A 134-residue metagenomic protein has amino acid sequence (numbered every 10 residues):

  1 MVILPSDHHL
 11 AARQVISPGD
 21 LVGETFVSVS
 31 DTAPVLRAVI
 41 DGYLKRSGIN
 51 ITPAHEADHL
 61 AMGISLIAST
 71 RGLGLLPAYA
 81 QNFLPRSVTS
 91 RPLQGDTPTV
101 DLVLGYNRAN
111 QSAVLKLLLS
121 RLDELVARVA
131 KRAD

Functional and structural regions predicted by a protein language model:
M1-G23, Y79-P85: Acidic, Gly/Pro-rich loop/turn segments at junctions of secondary structure
M1-I3, H9, L73, D101-G105: Residues embedded in well-ordered beta-strands
L4, S28-S30, L76, Y106-R108 (+1 more regions): Short beta-strand/turn micro-motifs composed of small residues that flank or help shape donor/cofactor-binding pockets
I16-S17, M62, V100: Conserved sugar-transfer catalytic core signal across GT-A, GT-B, and GT-C glycosyltransferases
P18, E24-S47, S112-L117, V129-A133: Secondary-structure junction motif
V22-E24, S69, V100: Short, proline-enriched alpha-helix->beta-strand connector loops that line the catalytic pocket of alpha/beta-hydrolase
F26, R91-R132: A late-sequence structural motif
D31-R91: Hydrophobic hinge/microswitch elements
